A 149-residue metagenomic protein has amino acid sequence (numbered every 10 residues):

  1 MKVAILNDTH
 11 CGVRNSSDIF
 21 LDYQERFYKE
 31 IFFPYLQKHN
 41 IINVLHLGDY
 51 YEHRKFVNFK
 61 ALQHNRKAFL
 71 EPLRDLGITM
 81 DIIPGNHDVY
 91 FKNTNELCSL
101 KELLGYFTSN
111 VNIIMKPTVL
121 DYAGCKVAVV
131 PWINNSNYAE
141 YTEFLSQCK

Functional and structural regions predicted by a protein language model:
K2, T9, V13-V119: Core catalytic region of metal-dependent phosphoesterases/phosphodiesterases, especially metallo-beta-lactamase-like
K2-V13, G124-N134: Active-site-proximal beta-strand elements of phosphoester/diester hydrolases
K38-N43, A123-K149: His/acidic metal-ligating clusters that form di-metal
